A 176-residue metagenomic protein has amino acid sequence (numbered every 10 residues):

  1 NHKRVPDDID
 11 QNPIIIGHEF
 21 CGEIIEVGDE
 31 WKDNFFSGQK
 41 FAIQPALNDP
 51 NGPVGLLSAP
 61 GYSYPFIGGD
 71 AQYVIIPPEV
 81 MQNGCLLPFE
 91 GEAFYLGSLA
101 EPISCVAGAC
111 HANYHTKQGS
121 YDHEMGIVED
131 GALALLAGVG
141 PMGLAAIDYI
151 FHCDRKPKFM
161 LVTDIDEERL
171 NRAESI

Functional and structural regions predicted by a protein language model:
H2-P50, G68, L87: Glycine-rich beta-strand-centered segment in the early N-terminal region that forms part of a ligand/cofactor-binding
I9, A46-L133: NAD(P)H dinucleotide-binding glycine-rich loop of Rossmann-like/cofactor-binding domains, especially the beta1-alpha1
I15, E19, E101-S104, E168: Conserved active-site and cofactor/substrate-binding residues in soluble primary-metabolism enzymes
G17, E26, L99, L136 (+1 more regions): Active-site-adjacent beta-strand anchor residues
V27, P102, G138-L144: Glycine-rich Rossmann-fold phosphate-binding loop(s) that bind the pyrophosphate of adenine dinucleotide cofactors
W31, N113, C153-D154: Active-site catalytic pocket residues across diverse enzymes, especially alpha/beta-hydrolases
D33-F36, E124-D130, R155-P157: Short helix-terminating capping/connector loops at secondary-structure junctions
G131, L136-V139, I147, F151-I176: Adenosine-nucleotide cofactor-binding segment
